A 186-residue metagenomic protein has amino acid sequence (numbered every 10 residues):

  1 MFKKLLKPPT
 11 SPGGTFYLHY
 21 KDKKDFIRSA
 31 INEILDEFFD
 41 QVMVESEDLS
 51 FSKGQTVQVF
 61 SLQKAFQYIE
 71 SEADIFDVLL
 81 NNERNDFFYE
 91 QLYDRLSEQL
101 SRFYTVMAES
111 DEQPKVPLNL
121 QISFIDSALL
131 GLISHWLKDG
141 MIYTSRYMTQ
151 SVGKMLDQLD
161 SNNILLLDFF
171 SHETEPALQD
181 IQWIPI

Functional and structural regions predicted by a protein language model:
M1-D25: Helix-turn-helix
P8, D25-E45, F60, K64 (+1 more regions): Alpha-helical structural segments
S29, E33, E37, E90 (+6 more regions): Short, residue-level hotspots on alpha-helical faces of the histone-fold and other alpha-helical interaction modules
E37-Q41, E45, E72, Q99-M107 (+1 more regions): A short secondary-structure junction motif
M43-D74: Hydrophobic alpha-helical connector segments
F66-E90: Amphipathic alpha-helical segments used for helix-helix packing
R84-E109, N119-L130, S161: Amphipathic alpha-helical packing segments from all-alpha helical-bundle domains
T105, S127, H135-I186: C-terminal peripheral helix-coil segments that are non-catalytic and often amphipathic
